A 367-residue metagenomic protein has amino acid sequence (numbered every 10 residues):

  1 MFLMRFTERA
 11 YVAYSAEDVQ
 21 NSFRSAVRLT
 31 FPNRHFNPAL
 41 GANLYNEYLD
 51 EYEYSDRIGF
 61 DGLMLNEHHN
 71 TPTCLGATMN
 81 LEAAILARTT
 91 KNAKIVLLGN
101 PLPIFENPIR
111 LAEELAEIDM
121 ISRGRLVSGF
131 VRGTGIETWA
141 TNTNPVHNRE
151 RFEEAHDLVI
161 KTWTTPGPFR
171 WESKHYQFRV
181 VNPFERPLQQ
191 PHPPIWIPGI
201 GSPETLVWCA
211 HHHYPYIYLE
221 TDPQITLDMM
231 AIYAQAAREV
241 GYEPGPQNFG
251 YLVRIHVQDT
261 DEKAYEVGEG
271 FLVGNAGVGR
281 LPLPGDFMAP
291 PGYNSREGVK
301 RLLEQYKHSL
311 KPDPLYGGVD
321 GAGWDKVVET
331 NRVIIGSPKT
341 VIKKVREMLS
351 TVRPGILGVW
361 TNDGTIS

Functional and structural regions predicted by a protein language model:
M1-T89, A93, H192-P193: N-terminal beta1-alpha1-beta2 module of alpha/beta enzyme domains
L3-E8, L63-L65, A93-L98, L126-F130 (+4 more regions): Hydrophobic faces of well-ordered beta-strands that scaffold small-molecule active sites in alpha/beta enzyme cores
R5-F36, R149-F184, I225-V352: An alpha-helical appendage that flanks or caps ligand/catalytic pockets
R9, T30-N46, G99-I109, Q189-G201 (+2 more regions): Active-site mouth loops of central-metabolism enzymes
S25, I104-H212, L227-A231, Q235-V240: Internal, glycine-rich beta/alpha segment that forms the wall or movable "lid" of small-molecule/cofactor binding
N43-Y54, L111-E114, I200-V207, P338-M348: Short, acidic/polar
E53-R57, E82-N92, L115, D119-L126 (+3 more regions): Acidic (Asp/Glu)-rich catalytic clusters
G62-I85, P101-L102, W139, E220-T221 (+1 more regions): Glycine-rich, proline-tolerant flexible connector loops at the mouths of alpha/beta enzymes
